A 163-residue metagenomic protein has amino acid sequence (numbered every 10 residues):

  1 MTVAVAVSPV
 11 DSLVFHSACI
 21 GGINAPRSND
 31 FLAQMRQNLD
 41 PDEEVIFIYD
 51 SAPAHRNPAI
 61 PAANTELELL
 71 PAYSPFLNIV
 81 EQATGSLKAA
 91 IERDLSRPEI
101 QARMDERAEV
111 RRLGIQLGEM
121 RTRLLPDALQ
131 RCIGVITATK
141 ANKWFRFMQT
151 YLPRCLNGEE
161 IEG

Functional and structural regions predicted by a protein language model:
M1-D42: Electropositive, glycine- and tryptophan-enriched low-complexity nucleic-acid-binding patches
A4, I46-I48, E68: A structural signal for isolated positions on well-ordered beta-strands in alpha/beta enzyme cores
D42-H55, Y73, N78: Acidic/histidine-rich, metal-coordinating catalytic segments
R56-A63: Short loop/helix-cap segments at secondary-structure boundaries that form the rim of catalytic
A63-G85: RNase H-like polynucleotidyl transferase catalytic core
E81-G163: C-terminal anion-handling pockets and recognition modules
